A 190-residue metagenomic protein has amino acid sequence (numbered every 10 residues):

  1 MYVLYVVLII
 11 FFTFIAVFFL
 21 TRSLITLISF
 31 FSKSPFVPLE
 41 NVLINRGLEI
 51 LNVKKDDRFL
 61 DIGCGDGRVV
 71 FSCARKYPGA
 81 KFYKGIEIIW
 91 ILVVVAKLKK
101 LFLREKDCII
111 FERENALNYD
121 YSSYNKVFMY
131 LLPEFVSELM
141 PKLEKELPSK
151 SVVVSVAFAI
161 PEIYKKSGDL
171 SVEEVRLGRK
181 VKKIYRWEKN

Functional and structural regions predicted by a protein language model:
M1-K54: S-adenosyl-L-methionine
D56-G65: Conserved class I S-adenosyl-L-methionine
G67-F71: Glycine-rich SAM-binding Motif I of class I
F82-E87: Conserved SAM-binding motif I beta-strand of class I
A96: Conserved SAM-binding loop
R104-A116: Conserved SAM-binding strand-loop segment of SAM-dependent methyltransferases
K150-A159: Conserved beta-strand signature within the Rossmann-like core of class I S-adenosyl-L-methionine
A159-N190: Active-site capping/gating segments
